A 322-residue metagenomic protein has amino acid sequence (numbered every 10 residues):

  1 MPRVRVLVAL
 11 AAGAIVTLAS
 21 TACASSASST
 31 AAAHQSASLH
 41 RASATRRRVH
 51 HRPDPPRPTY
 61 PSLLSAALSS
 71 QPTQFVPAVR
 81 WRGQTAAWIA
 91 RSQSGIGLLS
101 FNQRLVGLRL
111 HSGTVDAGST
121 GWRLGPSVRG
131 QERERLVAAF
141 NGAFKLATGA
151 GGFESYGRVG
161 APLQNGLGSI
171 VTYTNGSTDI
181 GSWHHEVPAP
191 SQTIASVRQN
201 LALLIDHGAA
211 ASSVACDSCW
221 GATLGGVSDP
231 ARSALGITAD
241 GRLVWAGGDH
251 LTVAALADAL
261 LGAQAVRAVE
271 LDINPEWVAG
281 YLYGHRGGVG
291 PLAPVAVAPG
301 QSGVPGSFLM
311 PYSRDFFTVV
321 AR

Functional and structural regions predicted by a protein language model:
M1-A11: Bacterial N-terminal signal peptides that target proteins for export
A19-A22: C-terminal motif of bacterial Sec signal peptides marking the signal peptidase cleavage site
A27-P162: Zymogen propeptides
G97-F101, G168-T172, S233-I237, V278-Y281 (+1 more regions): Short beta-strand scaffold segments in enzyme catalytic cores
L110-V115, S119-V266: Aspartyl protease catalytic domain
K145, N274-E276: Catalytic metal-binding/acid-base residues of hydrolase active sites
A268-L271: Active-site neighborhood of phospho(di)ester-bond hydrolases with catalytic His/Asp-centered motifs
W277, Y281-R322: C-terminal regions of proteins
